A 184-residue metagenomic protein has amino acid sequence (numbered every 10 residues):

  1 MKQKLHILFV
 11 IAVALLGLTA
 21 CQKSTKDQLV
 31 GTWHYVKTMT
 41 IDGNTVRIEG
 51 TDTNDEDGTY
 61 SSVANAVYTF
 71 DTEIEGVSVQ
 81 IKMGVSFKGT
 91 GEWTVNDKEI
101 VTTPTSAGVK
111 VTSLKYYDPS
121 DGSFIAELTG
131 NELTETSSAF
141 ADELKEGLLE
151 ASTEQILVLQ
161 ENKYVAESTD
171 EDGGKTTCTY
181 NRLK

Functional and structural regions predicted by a protein language model:
M1-A20: Sec-dependent bacterial lipoprotein signal peptides
L18-K184: Lipid interaction determinants
